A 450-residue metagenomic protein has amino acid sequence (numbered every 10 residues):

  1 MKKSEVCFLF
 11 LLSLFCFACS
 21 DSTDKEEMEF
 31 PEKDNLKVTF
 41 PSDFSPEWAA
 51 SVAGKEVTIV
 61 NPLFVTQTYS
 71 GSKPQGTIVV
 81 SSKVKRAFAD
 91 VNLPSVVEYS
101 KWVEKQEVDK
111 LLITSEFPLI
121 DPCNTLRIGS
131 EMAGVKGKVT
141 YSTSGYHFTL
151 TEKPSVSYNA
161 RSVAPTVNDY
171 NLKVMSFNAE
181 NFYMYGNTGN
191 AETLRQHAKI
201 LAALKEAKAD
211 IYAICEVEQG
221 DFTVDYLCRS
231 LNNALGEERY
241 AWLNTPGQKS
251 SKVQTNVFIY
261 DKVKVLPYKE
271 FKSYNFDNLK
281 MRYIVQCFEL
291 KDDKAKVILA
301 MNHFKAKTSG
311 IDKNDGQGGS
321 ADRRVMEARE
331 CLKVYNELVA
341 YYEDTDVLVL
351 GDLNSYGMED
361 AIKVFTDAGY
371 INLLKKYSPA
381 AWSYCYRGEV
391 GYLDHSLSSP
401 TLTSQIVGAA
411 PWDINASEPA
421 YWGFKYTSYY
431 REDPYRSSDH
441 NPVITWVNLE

Functional and structural regions predicted by a protein language model:
M1-C7: Bacterial N-terminal signal peptides that target proteins for export
F8-C16: Bacterial N-terminal signal peptides
C19-F177, N181-Y185, A191-A202, E206 (+4 more regions): Extended non-catalytic accessory segments flanking core domains
D21, V96, T143-N256, V297 (+5 more regions): N-terminal, active-site-proximal structural segment of metallo-dependent hydrolase catalytic domains
A50-G54, I59-V60, S115-V156, G220 (+6 more regions): Metal-dependent phosphoester-hydrolase catalytic domains
Y69-I78, G145-T151, Y185-T188, V224-D225 (+5 more regions): Short, solvent-exposed loop/turn and secondary-structure capping segments
N178, H303, G351-D352, H440: Active-site glycine-centered loops adjacent to acidic/histidine catalytic or metal-binding residues that shape
T223-K305: Structured beta-strand-rich core segments of catalytic domains in phosphoester-bond hydrolases
